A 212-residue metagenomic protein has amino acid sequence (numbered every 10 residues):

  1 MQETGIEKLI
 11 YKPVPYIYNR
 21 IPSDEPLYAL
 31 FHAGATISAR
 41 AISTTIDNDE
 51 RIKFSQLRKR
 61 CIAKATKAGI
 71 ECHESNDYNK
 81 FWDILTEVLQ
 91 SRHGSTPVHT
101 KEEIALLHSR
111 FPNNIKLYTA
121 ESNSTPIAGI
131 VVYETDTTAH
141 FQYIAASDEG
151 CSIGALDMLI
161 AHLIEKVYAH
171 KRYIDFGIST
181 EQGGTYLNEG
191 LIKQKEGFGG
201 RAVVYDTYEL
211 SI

Functional and structural regions predicted by a protein language model:
M1-I6, K166-V167: Short, basic/hydrophobic alpha-helical segments
E3, H32-S38, F198-V203: Structural alpha-beta junctions
I6-V14: Divalent metal-dependent hydrolysis catalytic cores, especially in the metallo-beta-lactamase
Y11, R40, S75, F176-G177 (+1 more regions): Residue-level detector of family-conserved "landmark" positions at structurally sensitive sites
P13-G150: A conserved beta-strand-loop-helix scaffold within acyl/acetyltransferase catalytic domains
N114-I212: Aromatic (often tryptophan-rich) hydrophobic motifs at membrane interfaces
